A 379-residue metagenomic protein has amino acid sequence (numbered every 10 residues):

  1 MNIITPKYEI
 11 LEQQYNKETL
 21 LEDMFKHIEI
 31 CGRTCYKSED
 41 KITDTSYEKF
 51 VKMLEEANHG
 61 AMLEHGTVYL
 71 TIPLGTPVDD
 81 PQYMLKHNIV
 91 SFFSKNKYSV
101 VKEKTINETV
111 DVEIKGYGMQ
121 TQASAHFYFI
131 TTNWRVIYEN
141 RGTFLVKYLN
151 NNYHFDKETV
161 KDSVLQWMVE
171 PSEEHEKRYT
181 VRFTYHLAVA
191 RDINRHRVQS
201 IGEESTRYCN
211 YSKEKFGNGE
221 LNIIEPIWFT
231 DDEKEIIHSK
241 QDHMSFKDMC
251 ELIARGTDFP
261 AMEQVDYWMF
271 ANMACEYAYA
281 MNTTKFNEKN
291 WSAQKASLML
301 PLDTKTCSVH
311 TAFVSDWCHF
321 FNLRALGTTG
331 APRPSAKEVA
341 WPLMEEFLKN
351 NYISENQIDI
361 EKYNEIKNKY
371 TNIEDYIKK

Functional and structural regions predicted by a protein language model:
M1-K379: Family-specific signature for flavin-dependent thymidylate synthase
